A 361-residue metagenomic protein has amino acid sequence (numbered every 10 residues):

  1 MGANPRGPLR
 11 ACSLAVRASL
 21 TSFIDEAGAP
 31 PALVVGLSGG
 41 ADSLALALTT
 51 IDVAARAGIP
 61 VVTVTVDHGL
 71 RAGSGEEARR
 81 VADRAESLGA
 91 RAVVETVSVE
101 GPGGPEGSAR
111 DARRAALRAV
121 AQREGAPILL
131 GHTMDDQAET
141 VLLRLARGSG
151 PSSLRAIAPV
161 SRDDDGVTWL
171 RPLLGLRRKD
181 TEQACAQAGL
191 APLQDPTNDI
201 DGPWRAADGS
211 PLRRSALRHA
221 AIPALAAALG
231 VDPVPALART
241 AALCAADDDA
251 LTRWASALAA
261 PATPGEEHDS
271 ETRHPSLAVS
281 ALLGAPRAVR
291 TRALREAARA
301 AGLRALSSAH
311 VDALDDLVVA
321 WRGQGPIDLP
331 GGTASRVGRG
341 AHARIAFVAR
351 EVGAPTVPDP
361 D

Functional and structural regions predicted by a protein language model:
M1-H219: Core alpha/beta nucleotide-donor-binding catalytic domains of modification enzymes
A3-D42, A54, V62-H68, V97-V99 (+4 more regions): AMP-forming adenylation/ATP pyrophosphatase catalytic core
P105, P233-A236, G325: Residue-level recognition of alpha-helical structural elements
A126-Q137, V231-A250: Electropositive, surface-exposed helix/loop patches at the edges of structured domains that serve as adaptable
G148-S149, V160, A188, A224 (+4 more regions): Change "in soluble alpha/beta enzymes" to "in soluble alpha/beta proteins
E182-Q183, P223, P235-A238: Solvent-exposed alpha-helical segments within well-ordered globular domains of core cellular machineries
R218-P233: Conserved anion/nucleotide-ligand pocket segment
